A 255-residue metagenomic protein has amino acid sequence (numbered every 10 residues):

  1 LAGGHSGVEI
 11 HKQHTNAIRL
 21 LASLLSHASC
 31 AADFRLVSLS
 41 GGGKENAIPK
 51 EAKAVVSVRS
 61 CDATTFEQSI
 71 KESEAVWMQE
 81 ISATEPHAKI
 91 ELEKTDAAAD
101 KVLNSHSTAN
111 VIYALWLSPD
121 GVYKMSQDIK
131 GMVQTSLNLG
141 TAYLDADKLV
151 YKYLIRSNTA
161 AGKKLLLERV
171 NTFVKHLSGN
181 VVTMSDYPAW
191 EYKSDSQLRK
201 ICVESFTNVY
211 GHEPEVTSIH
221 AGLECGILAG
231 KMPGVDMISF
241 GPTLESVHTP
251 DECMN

Functional and structural regions predicted by a protein language model:
L1-R156: Midchain, well-structured core segments that form catalytic/ion-binding scaffolds
A2-G7, P188, L244-V247: A short, flexible beta-alpha/helix-coil linker loop
H11, A189-K193, H212-S218: Short, glycine/charged-rich beta-strand-loop motifs at protein surfaces that mediate ligand recognition and catalysis
S38, L92-K94, V181-S185, V216-S218: A structural preference for short, hydrophobic beta-strand core positions in alpha/beta folds
Q127-K130, Q134-V150, L154, V203-F206 (+1 more regions): Zn-dependent metallopeptidase/amidohydrolase metal-coordination segment
S157-N158, A189-K193, C253: Short, contiguous acidic/charged loop-to-helix segments that flank catalytic cores in large enzymes
A161-N180: Redox- and metal-dependent alpha/beta enzyme cores, enriched for Fe-S-associated oxidoreductases and cofactor-handling
K175-V209: Generic long, charged, amphipathic alpha-helical segments
